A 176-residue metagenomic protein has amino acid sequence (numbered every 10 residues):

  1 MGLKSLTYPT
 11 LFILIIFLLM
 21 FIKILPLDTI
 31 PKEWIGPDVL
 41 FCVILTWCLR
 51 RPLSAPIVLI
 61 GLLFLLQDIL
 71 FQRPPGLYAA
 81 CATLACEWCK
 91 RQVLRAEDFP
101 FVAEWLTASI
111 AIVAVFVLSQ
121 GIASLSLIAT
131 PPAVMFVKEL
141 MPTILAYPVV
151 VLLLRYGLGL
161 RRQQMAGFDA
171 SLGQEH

Functional and structural regions predicted by a protein language model:
M1-H176: Terminal, non-globular segments
